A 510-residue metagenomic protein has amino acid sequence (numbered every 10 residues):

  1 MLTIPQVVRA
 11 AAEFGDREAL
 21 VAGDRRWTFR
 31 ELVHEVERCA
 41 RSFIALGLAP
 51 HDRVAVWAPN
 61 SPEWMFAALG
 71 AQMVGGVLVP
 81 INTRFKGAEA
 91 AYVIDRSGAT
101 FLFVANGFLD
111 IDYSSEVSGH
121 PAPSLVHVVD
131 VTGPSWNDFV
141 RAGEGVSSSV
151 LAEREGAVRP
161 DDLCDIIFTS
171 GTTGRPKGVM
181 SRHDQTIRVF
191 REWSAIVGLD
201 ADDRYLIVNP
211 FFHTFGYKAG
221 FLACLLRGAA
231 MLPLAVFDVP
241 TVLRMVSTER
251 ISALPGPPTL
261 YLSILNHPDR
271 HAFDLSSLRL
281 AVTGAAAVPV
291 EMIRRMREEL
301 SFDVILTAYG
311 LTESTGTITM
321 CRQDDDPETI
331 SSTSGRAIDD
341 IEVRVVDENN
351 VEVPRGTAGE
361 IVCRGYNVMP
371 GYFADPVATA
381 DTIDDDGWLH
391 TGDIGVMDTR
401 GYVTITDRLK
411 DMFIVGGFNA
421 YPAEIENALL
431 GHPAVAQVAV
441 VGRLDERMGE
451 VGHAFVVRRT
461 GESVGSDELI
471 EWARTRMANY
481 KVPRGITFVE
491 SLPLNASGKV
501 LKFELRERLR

Functional and structural regions predicted by a protein language model:
D16, V129-P134, E144-F168, R175 (+1 more regions): Conserved pre-ATP/AMP-binding loop-to-beta segment of ANL
D16-L69, K86-A91, N137-E144, A157 (+1 more regions): Conserved AMP-binding/adenylate-forming core of the ANL superfamily
T28-R30, D161-R188: Conserved AMP-binding A3 loop
A45-L46, M73-R141, T460-E462: Structural core segment of the AMP-binding/adenylate-forming
G75, I187-R204, F212-A253, H267: Conserved AMP-binding/adenylation subdomain of ANL enzymes
F85-A91, L102-V104, L254, G365 (+4 more regions): AMP-binding/adenylate-forming catalytic core of the ANL superfamily
I251-G256, H267-T329, E342: Gly/Ser/Thr-rich phosphate-binding loop
R336-D340, V351-T382, F418-A420: Conserved ATP/PPi-binding loop(s) of AMP-dependent carboxylate-activating enzymes
